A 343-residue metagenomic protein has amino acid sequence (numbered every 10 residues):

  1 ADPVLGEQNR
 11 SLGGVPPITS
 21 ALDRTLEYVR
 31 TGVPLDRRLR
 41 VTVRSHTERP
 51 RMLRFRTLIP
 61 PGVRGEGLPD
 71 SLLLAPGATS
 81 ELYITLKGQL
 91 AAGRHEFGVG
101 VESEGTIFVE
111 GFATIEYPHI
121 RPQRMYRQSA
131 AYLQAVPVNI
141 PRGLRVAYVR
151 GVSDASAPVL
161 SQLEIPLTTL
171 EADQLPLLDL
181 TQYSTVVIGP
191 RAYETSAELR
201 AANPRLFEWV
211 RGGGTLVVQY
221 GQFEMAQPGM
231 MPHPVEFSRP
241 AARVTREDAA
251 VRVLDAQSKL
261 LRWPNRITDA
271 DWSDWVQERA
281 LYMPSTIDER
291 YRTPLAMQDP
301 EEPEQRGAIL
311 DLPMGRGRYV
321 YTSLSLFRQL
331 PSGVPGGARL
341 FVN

Functional and structural regions predicted by a protein language model:
A1-A135, I140-R142: Long beta-sheet-rich domains in secretory-pathway and surface-associated proteins
I107-G189, Y220-Q222, R328: Aromatic-Pro/Gly-enriched surface loop or interdomain linker that acts as a lid/target-recognition segment
S129-Y132, A172-P176, A201-P204, P303-I309: Alpha-helical scaffolding within the catalytic cores of extracellular/periplasmic polymer-degrading hydrolases
N139-P141, D179-T181, V210-R211, P303 (+1 more regions): Extracellular/periplasmic catalytic domains that process cell-envelope and extracellular macromolecules
R191-S273, P331, G337: A glycine-rich, often tryptophan-bearing local segment used as a flexible ligand/cofactor-contacting loop or short
R239-V334: Catalytic beta-strand/loop cores that center a nucleophilic Ser/Cys/Thr and support acyl-enzyme chemistry
G336-N343: Short amphipathic C-terminal alpha-helix that caps PH/PH-like domains
